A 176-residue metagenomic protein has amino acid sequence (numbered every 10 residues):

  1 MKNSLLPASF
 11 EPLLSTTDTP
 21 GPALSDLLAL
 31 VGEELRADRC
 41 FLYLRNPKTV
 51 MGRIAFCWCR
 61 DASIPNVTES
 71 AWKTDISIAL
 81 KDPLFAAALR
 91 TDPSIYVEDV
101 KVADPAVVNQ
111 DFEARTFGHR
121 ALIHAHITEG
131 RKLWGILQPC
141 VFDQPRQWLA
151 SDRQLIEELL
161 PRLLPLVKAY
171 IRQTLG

Functional and structural regions predicted by a protein language model:
M1-S25, E33, I54, A169-G176: Signal-transmission linkers at sensory-effector interfaces
E11-S15, L27-R36, L42-N46, L89 (+1 more regions): Short regulatory alpha-helical segment in sensory/regulatory domains of signaling proteins that mediates
F41-I76: GAF sensory/regulatory domain recognition with acknowledged cross-activation on helical regulatory dimers
F85, I127-F142: Sensory-domain boundary capping and coupling elements
A86-I95, V102-P105: Soluble sensory domains of the PAS superfamily and closely related sensory modules
E98-A121: Signal-transducing coupling segments at domain and membrane junctions
R120-T128: A short, aliphatic-rich beta-strand micro-motif
V141-L159, V167-L175: Regulatory loop-to-helix N-cap segments in sensory/regulatory domains that couple ligand/signal detection
